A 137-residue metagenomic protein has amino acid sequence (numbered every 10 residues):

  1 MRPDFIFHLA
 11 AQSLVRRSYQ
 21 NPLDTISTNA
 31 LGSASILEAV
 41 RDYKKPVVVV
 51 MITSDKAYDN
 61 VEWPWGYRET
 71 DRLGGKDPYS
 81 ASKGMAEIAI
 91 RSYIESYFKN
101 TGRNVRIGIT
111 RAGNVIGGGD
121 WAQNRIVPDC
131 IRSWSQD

Functional and structural regions predicted by a protein language model:
M1-S27: NAD(P)H-binding glycine-rich loop region in Rossmannoid oxidoreductase-like domains and their noncatalytic homologs
R2, R41-K44, F98, S135: Residue-level signal for alpha-helix termini/capping positions
I6-Q12, V49-S54, T110-A112: SDR active-site strand-loop-helix element
A11, E95, S135-Q136: Residues at helix-coil transition
S13-R17, A39-P46: A short helix-coil junction within the Rossmann-fold of NAD(P)-dependent oxidoreductases
Q20-E38, V47-V48, A57-V115, A122: Catalytic helix-loop patch of NAD(P)-dependent Rossmann-fold dehydrogenases
W121-D129: A glycine/serine/threonine-rich, flexible loop-to-helix segment that serves as the NAD(P) cofactor-binding "lid"
P128-D137: Alpha-helical substrate-binding/gating segment
